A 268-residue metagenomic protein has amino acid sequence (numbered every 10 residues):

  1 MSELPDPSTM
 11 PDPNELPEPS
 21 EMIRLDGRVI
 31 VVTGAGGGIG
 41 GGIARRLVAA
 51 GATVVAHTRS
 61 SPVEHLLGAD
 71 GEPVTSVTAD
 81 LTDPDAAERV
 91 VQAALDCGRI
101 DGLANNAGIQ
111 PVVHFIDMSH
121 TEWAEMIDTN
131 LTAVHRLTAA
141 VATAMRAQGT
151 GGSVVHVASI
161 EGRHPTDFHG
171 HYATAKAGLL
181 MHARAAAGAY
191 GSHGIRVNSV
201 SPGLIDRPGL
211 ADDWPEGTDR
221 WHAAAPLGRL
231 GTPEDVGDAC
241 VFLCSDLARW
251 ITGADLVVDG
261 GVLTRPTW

Functional and structural regions predicted by a protein language model:
S2-E21, H164, V241, T252-W268: Short C-terminal tail/terminal secondary-structure segment of NAD(P)H-dependent dehydrogenase/reductase domains
V29, G36-G38: Conserved glycine-rich cofactor-binding loop
H114-F115, S119-I127, L210, W221: Substrate-binding pocket helix/loop in short-chain dehydrogenase/reductase
T138, A175, A183: Active-site helix of classical SDR
T143, G188-A189, R249: Alpha-helical segment proximal to the catalytic Tyr-Lys
S159: Residue(s) in the substrate-gating loop at a strand-loop-helix junction that position the organic substrate next
G191, R196, I251-G253: Short, small/polar-rich loop/turn modules that mediate ligand/substrate recognition or access, typified
